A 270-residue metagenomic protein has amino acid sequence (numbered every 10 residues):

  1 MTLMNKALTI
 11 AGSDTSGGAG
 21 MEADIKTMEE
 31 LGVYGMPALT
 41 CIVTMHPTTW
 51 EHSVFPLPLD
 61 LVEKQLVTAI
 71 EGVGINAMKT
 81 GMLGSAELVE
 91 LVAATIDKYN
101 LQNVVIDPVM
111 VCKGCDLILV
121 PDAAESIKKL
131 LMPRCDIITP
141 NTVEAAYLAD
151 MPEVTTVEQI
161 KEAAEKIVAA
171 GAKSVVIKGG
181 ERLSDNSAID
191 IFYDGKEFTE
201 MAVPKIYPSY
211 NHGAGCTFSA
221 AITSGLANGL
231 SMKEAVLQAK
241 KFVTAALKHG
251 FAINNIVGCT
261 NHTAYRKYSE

Functional and structural regions predicted by a protein language model:
T2-T9, I25-K113, L117-I118: Conserved N-terminal subdomain of the carbohydrate kinase-like
I10-S16, F198-H212: Short pre-catalytic strand/loop immediately N-terminal to key active-site residues, enriched for Gly-Thr
D14, I42-V43, G84, M110-C112 (+4 more regions): Glycine-rich beta-alpha junction loops
L31-M36, F198-T199, G225-Q238: Phosphate-handling active-site elements
P121-F198: Conserved phosphate/ATP/ADP-binding segment of small-molecule kinases
A146-Y147, P208-M232: Short, small-residue alpha-helix embedded
K233-E270: Charged C-terminal helix
